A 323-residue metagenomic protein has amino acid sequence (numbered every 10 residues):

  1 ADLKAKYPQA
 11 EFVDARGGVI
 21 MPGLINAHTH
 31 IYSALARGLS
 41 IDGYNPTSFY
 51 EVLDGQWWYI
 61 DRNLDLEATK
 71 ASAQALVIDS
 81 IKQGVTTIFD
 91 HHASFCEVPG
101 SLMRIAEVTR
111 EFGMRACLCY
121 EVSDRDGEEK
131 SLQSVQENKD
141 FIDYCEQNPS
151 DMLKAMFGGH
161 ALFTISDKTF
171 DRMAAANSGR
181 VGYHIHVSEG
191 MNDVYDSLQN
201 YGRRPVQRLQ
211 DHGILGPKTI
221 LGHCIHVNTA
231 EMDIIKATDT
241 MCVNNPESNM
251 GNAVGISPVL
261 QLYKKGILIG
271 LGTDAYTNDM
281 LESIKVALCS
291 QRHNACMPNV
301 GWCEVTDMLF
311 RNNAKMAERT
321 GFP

Functional and structural regions predicted by a protein language model:
A1-M21: Histidine-rich, glycine-flanked metal-binding segment
G17, H28, G84, T109 (+9 more regions): Divalent metal-coordination and catalytic microenvironments
V19-S40: Di-metal (Zn2+ and/or Mg2+/Mn2+) metal-binding site signature of metallo-dependent hydrolases with the MBL/beta-CASP
L35-T69, R125-G127, M191-K218, T238-M241 (+1 more regions): Active-site gating loops and adjacent loop-to-helix segments of metal-dependent hydrolytic enzymes
L39-H91, C96-M114, Q136-P149: Alpha-helical scaffold segments that flank or form the walls of functional sites
H92-I225: Metal-coordinating catalytic core of metallo-dependent amide/deamination hydrolases
G113-R115, N177-G182, I214-P217, I234-V243 (+2 more regions): Glycine-enriched alpha-helix->loop->beta-strand junction motifs that scaffold or abut catalytic
D211-I214, K218, P258-P323: His/Asp/Glu-enriched, well-ordered alpha-helical/loop segment that forms or immediately abuts the divalent-metal
